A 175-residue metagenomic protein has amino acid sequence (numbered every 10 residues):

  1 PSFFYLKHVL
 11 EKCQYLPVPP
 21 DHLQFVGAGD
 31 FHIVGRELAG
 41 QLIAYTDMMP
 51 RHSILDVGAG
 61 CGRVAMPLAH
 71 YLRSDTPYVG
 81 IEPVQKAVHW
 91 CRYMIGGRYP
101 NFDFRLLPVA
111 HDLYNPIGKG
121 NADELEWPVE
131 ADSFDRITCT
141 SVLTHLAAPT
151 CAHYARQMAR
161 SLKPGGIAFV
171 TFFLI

Functional and structural regions predicted by a protein language model:
P1-Q24: N-terminal, positively charged/glycine-rich alpha-helical extensions of SAM-dependent methyltransferases
I33-P50: Conserved alpha-helix/loop element of class I SAM-dependent methyltransferases that forms part of the SAM/SAH-binding
R51-G60: Conserved class I S-adenosyl-L-methionine
G62-M66: Glycine-rich SAM-binding Motif I of class I
H70-A122: Class I SAM-dependent methyltransferase SAM/SAH-binding core
P116-I137: A short acidic, Gly/Pro-enriched loop at the edge of an enzyme's catalytic core that lines a small-molecule cofactor
A152-P164: A short glycine-rich, Lys/Arg-flanked "PGG" loop and its adjoining helix->strand segment in the class I
G165-F172: Conserved beta-strand signature within the Rossmann-like core of class I S-adenosyl-L-methionine
